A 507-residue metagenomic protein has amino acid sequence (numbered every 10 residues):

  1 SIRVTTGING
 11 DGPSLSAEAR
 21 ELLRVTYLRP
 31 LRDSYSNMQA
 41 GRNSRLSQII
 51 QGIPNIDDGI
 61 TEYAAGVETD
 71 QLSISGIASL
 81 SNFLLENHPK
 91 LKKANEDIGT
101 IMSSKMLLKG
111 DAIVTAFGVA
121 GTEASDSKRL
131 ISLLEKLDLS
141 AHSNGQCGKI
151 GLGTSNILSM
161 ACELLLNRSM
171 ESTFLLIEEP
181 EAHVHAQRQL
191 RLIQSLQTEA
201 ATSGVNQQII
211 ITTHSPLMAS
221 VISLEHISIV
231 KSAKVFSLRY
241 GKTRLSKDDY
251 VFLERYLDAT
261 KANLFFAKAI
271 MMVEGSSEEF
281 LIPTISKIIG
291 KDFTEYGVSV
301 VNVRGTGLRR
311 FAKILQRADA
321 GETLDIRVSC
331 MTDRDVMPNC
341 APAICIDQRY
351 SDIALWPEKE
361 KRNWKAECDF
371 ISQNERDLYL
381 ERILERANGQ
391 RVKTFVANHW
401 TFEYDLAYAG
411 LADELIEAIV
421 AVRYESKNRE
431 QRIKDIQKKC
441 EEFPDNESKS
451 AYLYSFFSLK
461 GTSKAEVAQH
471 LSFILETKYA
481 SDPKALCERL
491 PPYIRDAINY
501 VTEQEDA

Functional and structural regions predicted by a protein language model:
S1-V67, E96, I353-I383: Glycine-rich phosphate-binding loops of NTPases
I2-D11, I222, S228-A507: Acidic, divalent-metal-binding catalytic cores of TOPRIM and closely related two-metal-ion phosphodiester/pyrophosphate
R24, E171-T173, G204-I210: Loop/turn-to-beta-strand initiation segments
N37-G41, S47-L175, T198: Extended helical coiled-coil dimerization/tether regions that scaffold and oligomerize large DNA-maintenance assemblies
E178-P180: Walker B catalytic acidic pair
A182-A186, L190, V221: Conserved D-loop-proximal element of ABC-family nucleotide-binding domains
R191-L192, L196: Conserved hydrophobic alpha-helix in the ABC-type ATPase nucleotide-binding domain
T212-H214: H-loop/switch region of ABC-family ATPase nucleotide-binding domains
